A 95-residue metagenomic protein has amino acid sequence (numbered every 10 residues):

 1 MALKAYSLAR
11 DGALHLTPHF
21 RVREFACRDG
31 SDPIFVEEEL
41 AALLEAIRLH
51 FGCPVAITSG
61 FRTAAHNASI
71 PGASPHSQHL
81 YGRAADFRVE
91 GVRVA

Functional and structural regions predicted by a protein language model:
A2-A95: Cell-envelope/glycan interface and biosynthesis
